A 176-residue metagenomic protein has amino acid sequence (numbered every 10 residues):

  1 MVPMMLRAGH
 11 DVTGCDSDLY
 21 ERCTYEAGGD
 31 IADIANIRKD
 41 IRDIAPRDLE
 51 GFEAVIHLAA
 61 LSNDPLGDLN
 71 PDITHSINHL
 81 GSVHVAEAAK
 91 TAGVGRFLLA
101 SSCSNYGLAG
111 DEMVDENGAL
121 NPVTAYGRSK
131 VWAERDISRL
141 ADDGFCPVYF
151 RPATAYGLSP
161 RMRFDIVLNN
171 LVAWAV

Functional and structural regions predicted by a protein language model:
M1-A54: N-terminal Rossmann/SDR dinucleotide-binding element
C15, V55-L58, F97-C103, G107 (+1 more regions): SDR active-site strand-loop-helix element
T24-E26, P65-D72, L108-E112, R161: Conserved catalytic-core motifs of eukaryotic protein kinase domains, centered on the activation segment
N36, T74, F97, P147-F150: Hydrophobic/aromatic anchor residues within beta-strands of the central parallel beta-sheet of Rossmann-like
I41-I77, A88: NAD(P)H-binding glycine-rich loop region in Rossmannoid oxidoreductase-like domains and their noncatalytic homologs
A54, L69, I73-H84, L120 (+2 more regions): Glycine-rich NAD(P)-binding loop of the Rossmann-fold in SDR/ketoreductase-type enzymes
V83-A125: Conserved Rossmann-fold NAD(P)-dependent oxidoreductase catalytic core, especially the SDR/UDP-sugar
R135-V176: NAD(P)-dependent short-chain dehydrogenase/reductase
